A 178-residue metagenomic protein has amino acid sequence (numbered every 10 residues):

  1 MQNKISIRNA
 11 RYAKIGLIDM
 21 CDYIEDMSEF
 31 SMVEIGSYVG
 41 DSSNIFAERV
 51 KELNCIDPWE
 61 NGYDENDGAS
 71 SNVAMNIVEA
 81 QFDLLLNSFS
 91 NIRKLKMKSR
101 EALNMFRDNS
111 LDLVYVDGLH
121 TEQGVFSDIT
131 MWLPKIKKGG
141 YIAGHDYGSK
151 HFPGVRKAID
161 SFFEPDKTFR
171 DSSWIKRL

Functional and structural regions predicted by a protein language model:
M1-Q2: Rossmann-like AdoMet
I5-R8, I15-L178: S-adenosylmethionine/decaboxylated-SAM
